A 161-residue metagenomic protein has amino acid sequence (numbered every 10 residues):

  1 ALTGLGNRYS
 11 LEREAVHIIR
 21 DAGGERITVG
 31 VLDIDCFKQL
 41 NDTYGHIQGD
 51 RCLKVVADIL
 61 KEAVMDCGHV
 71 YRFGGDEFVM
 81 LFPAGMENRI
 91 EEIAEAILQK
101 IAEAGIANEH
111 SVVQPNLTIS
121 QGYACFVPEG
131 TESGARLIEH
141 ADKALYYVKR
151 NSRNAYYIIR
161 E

Functional and structural regions predicted by a protein language model:
A1-N7: Amphipathic HAMP/coiled-coil signal-transducing linker helices that couple sensory inputs to cytosolic output domains
L5, I34, G85, I106 (+1 more regions): Hydrophobic pocket-lining residues within nucleotide cofactor-binding pockets
N7-T28, D35-M65, Y71-G75, V79-M80 (+3 more regions): Conserved long alpha-helical elements within nucleotide-processing catalytic cores of c-di-GMP signaling and class III
T28-L32, Y71, I106, G122-A124 (+1 more regions): Conserved beta-strand cores of small sensory beta-sandwich domains that regulate signal transduction, primarily PAS/PAC
D42, L81-G85, A102, F126-V127: Residue-level recognition of strand-loop junctions within catalytic nucleotide-signaling folds
H46, E91, E95, E109-V112 (+1 more regions): Catalytic-core segments of nucleotide cyclases and related cyclic-nucleotide turnover enzymes
R72, I101-I119, K149: Catalytic core regions of nucleotide second-messenger enzymes
M80, L117-I119, Y123: HATPase_c (GHKL) ATP-binding subdomain of two-component histidine kinases
